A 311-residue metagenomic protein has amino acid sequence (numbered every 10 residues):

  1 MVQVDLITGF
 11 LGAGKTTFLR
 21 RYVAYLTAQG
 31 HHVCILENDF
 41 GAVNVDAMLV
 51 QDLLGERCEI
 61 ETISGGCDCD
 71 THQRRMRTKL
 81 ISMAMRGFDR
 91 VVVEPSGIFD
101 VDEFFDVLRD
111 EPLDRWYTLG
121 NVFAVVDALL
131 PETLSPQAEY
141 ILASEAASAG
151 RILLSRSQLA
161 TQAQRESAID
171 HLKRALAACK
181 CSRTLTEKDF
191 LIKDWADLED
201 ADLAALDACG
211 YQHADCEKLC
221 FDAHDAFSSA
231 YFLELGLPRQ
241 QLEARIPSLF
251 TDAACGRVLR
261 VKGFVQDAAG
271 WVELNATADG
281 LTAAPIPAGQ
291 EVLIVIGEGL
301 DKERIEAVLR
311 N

Functional and structural regions predicted by a protein language model:
V2-T8, A13-S135: Nucleotide-state-sensitive switch-loop elements of NTP-binding domains
C34-L36, K262-V265, V295: Short, hydrophobic beta-strand segments that form beta-sheet elements in well-ordered domains
E37, V126, A276-A278, G297: Flexible glycine-/small-residue-rich
E37, V93-P95, R156, E234 (+1 more regions): Small/polar loops that bind or transfer phosphate-bearing groups
M83, I98-R183: Conserved C-terminal guanine-recognition region of P-loop GTPase G domains, centered on the G4
V92, S228-A230, I294: Short aromatic/hydrophobic contact patches that present stacked aromatics for nucleic-acid/ligand binding
S144, S148-L154, Q158-G289, L300-E303 (+1 more regions): C-terminal accessory "lid"/substrate-recognition subdomains
E291-G297: Short, well-ordered beta-strand elements
